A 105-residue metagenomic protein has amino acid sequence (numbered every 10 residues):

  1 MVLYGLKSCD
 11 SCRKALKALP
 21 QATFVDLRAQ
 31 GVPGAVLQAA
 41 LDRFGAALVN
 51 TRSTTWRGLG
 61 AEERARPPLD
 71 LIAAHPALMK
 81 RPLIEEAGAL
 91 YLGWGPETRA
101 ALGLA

Functional and structural regions predicted by a protein language model:
M1-Q30: Local sequence-structure signature of Cys/Sec-based thiol-disulfide redox active-site neighborhoods
L27-A105: Thiol/selenol-based redox catalytic cores and closely related redox-interacting motifs
